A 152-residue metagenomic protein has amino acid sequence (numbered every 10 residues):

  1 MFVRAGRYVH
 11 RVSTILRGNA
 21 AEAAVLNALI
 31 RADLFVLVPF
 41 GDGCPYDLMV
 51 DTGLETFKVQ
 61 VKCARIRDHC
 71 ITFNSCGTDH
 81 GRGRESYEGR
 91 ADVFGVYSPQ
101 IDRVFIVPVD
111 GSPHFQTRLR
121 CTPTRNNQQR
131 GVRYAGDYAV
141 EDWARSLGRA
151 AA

Functional and structural regions predicted by a protein language model:
F2-L37: Acidic-basic catalytic patches of nuclease active cores, encompassing PD-(D/E)XK and other metal-cofactor nuclease
A28-I30, F57, F73-E88, P123 (+2 more regions): Conserved functional hotspots at enzyme active or ligand-binding sites that engage polyanionic ligands
L29, L48-V50, E55-R65: Conserved catalytic cores of phosphodiester-cleaving nucleases, focusing on short active-site segments
V38-P39, I106: A structural signal for short, well-ordered beta-strand segments and their strand-loop junctions that often border
D42-P45: Short acidic/glycine-enriched loop/turn segments that link adjacent beta-strands
K62-V104, V109: Catalytic cores of nucleic-acid endonucleases
I101, F105-A152: Non-catalytic C-terminal interaction segments of nucleic acid-processing enzymes
